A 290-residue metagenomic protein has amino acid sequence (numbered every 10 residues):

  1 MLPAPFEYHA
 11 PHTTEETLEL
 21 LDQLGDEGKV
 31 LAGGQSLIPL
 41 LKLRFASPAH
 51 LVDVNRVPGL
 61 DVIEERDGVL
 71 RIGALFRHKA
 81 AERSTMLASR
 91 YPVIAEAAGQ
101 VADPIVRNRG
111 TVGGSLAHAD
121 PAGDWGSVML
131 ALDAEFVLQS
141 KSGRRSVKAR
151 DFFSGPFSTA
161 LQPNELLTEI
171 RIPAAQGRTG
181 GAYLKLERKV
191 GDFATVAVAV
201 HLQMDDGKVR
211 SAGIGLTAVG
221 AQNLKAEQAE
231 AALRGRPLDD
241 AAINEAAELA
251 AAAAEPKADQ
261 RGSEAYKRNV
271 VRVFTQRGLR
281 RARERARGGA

Functional and structural regions predicted by a protein language model:
M1-A290: C-terminal structural segment of proteins
